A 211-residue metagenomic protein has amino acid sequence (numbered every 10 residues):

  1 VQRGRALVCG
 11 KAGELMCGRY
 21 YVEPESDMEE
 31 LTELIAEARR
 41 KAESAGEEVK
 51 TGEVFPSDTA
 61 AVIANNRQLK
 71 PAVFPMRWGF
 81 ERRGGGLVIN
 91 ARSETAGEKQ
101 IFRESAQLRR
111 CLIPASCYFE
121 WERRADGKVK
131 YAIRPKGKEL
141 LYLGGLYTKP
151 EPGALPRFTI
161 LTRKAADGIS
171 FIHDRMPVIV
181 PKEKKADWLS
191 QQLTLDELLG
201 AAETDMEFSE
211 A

Functional and structural regions predicted by a protein language model:
Q2-A211: Short linear sequence motif anchored by a di-proline
